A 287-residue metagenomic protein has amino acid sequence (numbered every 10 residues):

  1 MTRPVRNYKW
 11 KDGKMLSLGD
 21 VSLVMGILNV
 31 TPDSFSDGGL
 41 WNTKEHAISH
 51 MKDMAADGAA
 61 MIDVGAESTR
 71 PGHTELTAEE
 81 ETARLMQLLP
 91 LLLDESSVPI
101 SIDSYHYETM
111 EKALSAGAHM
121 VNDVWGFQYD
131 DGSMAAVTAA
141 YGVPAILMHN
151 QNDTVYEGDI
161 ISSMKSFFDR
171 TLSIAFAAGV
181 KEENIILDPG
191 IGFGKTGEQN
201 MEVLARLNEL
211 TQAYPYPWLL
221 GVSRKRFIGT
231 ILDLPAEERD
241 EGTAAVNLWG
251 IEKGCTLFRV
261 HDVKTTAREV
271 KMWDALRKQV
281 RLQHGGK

Functional and structural regions predicted by a protein language model:
R3-W10, S36-D53, T69-P99, S104-Y107 (+3 more regions): Active-site-adjacent loop and "lid" segments of alpha/beta metabolic enzymes
G13-M15: Detector for glycine-centered tight turns/loop "hinges" at secondary-structure junctions
S17-I48: N-terminal binding-site loop/beta-alpha segment at the start of enzyme catalytic domains that lines or forms
L28, G58, V121: Conserved hydrophobic/aromatic pocket- or pore-lining residues that grip, position, or stack substrates in active sites
S49-G65: Catalytic domains of carbohydrate-active enzymes, especially glycoside hydrolases
K181-N184: Short acidic capping loops at alpha-helix termini that bridge into adjacent secondary structure
